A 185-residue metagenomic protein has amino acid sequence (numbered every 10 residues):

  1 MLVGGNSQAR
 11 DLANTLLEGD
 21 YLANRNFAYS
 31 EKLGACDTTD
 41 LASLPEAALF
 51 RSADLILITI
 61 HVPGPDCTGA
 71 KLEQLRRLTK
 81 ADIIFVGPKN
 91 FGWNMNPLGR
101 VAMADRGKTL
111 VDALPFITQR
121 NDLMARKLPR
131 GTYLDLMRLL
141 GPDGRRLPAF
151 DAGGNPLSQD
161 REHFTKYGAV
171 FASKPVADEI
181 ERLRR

Functional and structural regions predicted by a protein language model:
M1-R185: Extracellular glycan-modifying ectodomains
